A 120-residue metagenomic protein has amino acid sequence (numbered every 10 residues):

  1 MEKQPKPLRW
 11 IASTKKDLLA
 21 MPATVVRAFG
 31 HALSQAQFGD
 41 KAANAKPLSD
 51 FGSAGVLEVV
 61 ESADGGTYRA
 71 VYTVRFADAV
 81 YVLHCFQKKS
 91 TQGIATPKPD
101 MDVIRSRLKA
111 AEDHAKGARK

Functional and structural regions predicted by a protein language model:
M1-T67, F76-A77, Q87-K120: Basic, Lys/Arg-enriched alpha-helical interface segments
A70-Y72: Hydrophobic/aromatic beta-strand elements that line small-molecule binding cavities or substrate pockets in beta-rich
V74-V82: Active-site beta-strand-loop-beta-strand hairpin of nuclease catalytic cores that positions key catalytic residues
